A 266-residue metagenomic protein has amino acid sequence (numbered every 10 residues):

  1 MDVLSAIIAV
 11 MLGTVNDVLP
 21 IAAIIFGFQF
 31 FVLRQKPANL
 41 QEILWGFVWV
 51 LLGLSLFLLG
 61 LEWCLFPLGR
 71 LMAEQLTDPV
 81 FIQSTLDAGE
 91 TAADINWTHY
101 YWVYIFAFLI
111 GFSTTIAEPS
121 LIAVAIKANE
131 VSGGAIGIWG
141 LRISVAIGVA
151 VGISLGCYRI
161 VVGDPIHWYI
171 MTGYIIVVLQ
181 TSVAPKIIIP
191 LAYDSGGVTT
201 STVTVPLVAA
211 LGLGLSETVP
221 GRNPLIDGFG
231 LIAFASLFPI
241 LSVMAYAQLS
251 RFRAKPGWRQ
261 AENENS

Functional and structural regions predicted by a protein language model:
M1-A6, G27, Q35-N39, V80-A93 (+2 more regions): Intrinsically disordered, low-complexity non-transmembrane regions of multi-pass membrane transporters
M1-I7, Q29-N39, L59-A73, I116-L121 (+4 more regions): Transmembrane helix-loop junctions in multi-pass membrane proteins
D2-T14, P185-S266: C-terminal transmembrane helix-loop-helix hairpin of multi-pass membrane proteins
L4-N16, Q41, T77, G89-H99 (+2 more regions): Interfacial loop-to-helix junctions that mark the boundaries of transmembrane helices in multi-pass membrane
V15-F28, V208-G212: The first (N-terminal) embedded transmembrane alpha-helix
P37-G53, G230-A233: Alpha-helical transmembrane segments and their helix-start/interface "positive-inside/aromatic belt" motifs in integral
F47-L59, W139, A146-V151, G197-L213 (+1 more regions): Small-residue-rich segments of transmembrane alpha-helices in multi-pass membrane proteins, especially helix faces
Y100-Q180: Helix-loop-helix junctions within the multi-pass membrane cores of secondary transporters/permeases
